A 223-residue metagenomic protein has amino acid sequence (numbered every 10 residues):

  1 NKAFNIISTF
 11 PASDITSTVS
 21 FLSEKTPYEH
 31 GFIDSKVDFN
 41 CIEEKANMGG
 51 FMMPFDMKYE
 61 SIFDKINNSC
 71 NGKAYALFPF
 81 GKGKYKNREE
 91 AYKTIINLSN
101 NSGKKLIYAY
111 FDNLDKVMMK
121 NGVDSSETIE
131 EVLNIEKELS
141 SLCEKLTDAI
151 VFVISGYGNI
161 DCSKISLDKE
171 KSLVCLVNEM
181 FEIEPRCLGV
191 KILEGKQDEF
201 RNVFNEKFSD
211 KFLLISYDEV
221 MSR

Functional and structural regions predicted by a protein language model:
N1-R223: Feature captures the catalytic ectodomains and active-site-proximal regions of enzymes that hydrolyze or transfer
